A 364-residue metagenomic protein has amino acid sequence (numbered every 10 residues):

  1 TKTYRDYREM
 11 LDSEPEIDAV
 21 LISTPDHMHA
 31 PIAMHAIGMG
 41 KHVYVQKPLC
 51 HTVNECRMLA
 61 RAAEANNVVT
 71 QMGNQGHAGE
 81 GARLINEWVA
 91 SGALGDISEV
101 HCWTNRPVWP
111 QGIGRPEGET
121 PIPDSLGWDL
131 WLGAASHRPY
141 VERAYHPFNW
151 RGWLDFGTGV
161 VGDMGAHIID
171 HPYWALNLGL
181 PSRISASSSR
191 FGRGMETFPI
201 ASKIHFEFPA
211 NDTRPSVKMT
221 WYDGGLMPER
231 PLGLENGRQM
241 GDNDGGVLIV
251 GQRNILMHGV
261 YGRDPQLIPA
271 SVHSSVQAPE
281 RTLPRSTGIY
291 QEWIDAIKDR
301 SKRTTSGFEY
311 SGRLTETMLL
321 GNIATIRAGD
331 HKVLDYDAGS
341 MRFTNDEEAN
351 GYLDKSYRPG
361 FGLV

Functional and structural regions predicted by a protein language model:
T1-V45, N54-V69: N-terminal glycine-/serine-/threonine-rich beta1-alpha1-beta2 phosphate-ribose binding loop of Rossmann-like
K2, D12, V89-G92, P123 (+2 more regions): Structural motif
Y4, S23-M28, L49-H51, C56 (+4 more regions): Short, solvent-exposed turn/loop segments enriched in Gly/Ser/Thr/Pro and often Arg
D6-E9, M28-P31, N54, M58 (+7 more regions): Extracytoplasmic/secreted proteins, especially bacterial periplasmic and envelope-associated proteins
M10-S13, S23, L59-A62, W88-S91 (+5 more regions): Structured segments of extracytoplasmic/periplasmic soluble domains in secreted or envelope-associated proteins
I22, P48, G73-N74, E142 (+1 more regions): Glycine- and other small-residue-rich loops at beta-strand/loop junctions that grip anionic moieties
H42-Y44, C50-G127: A contiguous active-site-proximal alpha/beta segment in oxidoreductase catalytic domains
L84, D96, H101-E309, R313-V364: Contiguous beta-strand/loop segments that form the cofactor/metal-binding neighborhood of enzyme cores
